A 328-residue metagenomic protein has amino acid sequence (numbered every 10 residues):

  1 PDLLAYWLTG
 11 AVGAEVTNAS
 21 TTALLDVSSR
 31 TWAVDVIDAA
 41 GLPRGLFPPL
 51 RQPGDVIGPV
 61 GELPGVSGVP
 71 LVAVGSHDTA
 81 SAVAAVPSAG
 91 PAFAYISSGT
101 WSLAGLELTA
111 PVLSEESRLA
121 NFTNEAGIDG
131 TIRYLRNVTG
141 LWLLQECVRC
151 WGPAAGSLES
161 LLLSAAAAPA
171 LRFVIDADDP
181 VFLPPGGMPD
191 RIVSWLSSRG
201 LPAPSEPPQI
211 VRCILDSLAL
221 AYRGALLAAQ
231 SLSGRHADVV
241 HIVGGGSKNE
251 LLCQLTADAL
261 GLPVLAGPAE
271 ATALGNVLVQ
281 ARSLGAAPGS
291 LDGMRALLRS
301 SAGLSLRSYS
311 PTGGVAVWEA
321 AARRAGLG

Functional and structural regions predicted by a protein language model:
P1-D2: NAD(P)-dependent dehydrogenases' Rossmann-like dinucleotide-binding region
A5-A11, L24-D26, R30, D38-A39 (+4 more regions): Active-site core segments that coordinate phosphate-bearing ligands/cofactors across diverse enzyme families
A14-A19: Nucleotide/phosphate-binding loop and acidic/charged catalytic motifs in nucleotide-binding or -utilizing enzymes
S20-L25, R51-D55: Conserved short loop/turn motifs at secondary-structure junctions
I37-G54, V277: A conserved helix-loop-beta module that forms one wall/lid of the active-site cleft in ATP-utilizing catalytic domains
Q52, G244, P268: Small/polar loops that bind or transfer phosphate-bearing groups
